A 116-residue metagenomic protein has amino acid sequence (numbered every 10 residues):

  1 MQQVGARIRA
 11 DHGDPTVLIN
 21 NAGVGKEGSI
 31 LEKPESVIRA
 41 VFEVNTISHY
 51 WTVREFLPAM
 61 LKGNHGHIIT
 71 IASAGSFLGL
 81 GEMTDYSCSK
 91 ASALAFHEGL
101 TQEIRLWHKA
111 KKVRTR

Functional and structural regions predicted by a protein language model:
M1-G13: Conserved amphipathic alpha-helix within the SDR
D11-H12, E55-N64, W107: A short helix-coil junction within the Rossmann-fold of NAD(P)-dependent oxidoreductases
N21-K26: Conserved NAD(P)H cofactor-binding loop of Rossmann-fold oxidoreductase domains
S29-I30, P34-R39: Substrate-binding pocket helix/loop in short-chain dehydrogenase/reductase
L31, L80-T84: Active-site loop immediately N-terminal to the catalytic Tyr-X3-Lys motif of short-chain dehydrogenase/reductase
V53, S89: Active-site helix of classical SDR
S73: Residue(s) in the substrate-gating loop at a strand-loop-helix junction that position the organic substrate next
